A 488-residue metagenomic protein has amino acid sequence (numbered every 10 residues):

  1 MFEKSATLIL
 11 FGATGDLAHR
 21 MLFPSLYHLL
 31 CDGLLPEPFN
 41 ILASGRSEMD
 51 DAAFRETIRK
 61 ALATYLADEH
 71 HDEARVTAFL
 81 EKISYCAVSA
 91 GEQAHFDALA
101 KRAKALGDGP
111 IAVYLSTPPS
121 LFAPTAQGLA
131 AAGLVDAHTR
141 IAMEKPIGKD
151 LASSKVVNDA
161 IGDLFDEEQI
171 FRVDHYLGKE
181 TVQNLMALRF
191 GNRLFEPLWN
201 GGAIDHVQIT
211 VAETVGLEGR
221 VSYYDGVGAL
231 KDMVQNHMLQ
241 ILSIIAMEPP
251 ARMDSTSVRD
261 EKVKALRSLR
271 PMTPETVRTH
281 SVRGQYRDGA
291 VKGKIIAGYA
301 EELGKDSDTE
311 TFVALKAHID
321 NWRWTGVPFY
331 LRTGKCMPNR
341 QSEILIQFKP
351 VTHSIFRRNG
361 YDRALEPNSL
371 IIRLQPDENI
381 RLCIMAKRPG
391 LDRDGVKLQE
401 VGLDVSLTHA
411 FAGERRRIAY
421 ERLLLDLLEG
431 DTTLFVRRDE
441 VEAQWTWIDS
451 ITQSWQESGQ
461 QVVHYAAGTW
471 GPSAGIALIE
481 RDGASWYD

Functional and structural regions predicted by a protein language model:
M1-A142, I147-D488: Secretory/organelle targeting and membrane-embedding segments
